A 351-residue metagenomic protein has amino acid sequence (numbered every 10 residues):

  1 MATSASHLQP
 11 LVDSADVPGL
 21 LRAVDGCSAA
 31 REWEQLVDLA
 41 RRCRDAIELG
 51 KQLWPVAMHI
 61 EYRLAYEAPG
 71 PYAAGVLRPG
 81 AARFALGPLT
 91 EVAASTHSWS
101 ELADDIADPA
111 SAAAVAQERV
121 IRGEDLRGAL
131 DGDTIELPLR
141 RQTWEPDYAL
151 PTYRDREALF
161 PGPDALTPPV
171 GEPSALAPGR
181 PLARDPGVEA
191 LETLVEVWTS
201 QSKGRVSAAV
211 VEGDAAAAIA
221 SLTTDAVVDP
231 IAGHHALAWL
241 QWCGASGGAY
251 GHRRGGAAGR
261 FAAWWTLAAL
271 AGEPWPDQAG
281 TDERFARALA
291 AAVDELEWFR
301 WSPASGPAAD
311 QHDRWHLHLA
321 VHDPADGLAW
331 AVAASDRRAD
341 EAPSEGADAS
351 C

Functional and structural regions predicted by a protein language model:
A2, S6-I121: An N-terminal, globular interaction/scaffold subdomain
G70-Q201, V332: Internal, hydrophobic cores of structured domains that mediate oligomerization or house catalytic pockets within large
S174-A309: Long, positively charged binding patches that form subdomain-scale interaction surfaces for polyanionic ligands
Q311-L319: Short, surface-exposed coil-to-beta transition loops
D323-D326: Short acidic-glycine loop/turn motifs at beta-strand connectors
L328-A334: Short, well-ordered beta-strand elements
A334-D340: Short, solvent-exposed aromatic-acidic interface loops
D348-C351: Extended, charge-rich low-complexity regions and/or helical-solenoid scaffolds
